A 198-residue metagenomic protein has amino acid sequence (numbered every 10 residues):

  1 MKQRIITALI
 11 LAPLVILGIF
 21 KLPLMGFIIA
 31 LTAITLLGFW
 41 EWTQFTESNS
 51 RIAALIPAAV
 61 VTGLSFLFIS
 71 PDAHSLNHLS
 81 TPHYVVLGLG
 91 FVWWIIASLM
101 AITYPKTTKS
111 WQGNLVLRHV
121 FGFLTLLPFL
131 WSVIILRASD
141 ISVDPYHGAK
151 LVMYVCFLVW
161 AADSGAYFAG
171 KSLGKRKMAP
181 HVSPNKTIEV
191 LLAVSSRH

Functional and structural regions predicted by a protein language model:
M1-H198: Membrane-embedded alpha-helical bundles of polytopic integral membrane proteins
